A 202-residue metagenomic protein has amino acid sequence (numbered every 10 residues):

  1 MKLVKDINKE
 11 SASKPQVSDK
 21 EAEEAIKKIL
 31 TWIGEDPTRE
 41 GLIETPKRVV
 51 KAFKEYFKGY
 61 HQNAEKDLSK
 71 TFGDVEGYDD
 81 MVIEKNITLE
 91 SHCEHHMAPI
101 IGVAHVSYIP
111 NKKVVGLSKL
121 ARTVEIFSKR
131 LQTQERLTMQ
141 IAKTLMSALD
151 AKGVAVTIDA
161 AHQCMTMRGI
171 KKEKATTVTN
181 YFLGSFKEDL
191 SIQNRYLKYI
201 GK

Functional and structural regions predicted by a protein language model:
M1-K202: A domain-level signal for the structural core that forms small-molecule/cofactor-binding pockets and catalytic centers
